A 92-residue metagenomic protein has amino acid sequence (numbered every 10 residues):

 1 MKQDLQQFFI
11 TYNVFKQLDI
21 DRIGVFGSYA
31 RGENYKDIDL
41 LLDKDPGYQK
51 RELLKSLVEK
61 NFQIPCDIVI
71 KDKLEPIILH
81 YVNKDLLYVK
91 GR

Functional and structural regions predicted by a protein language model:
M1-V25, A30-Y35, D43-R92: Catalytic core of pol beta-like nucleotidyltransferases
